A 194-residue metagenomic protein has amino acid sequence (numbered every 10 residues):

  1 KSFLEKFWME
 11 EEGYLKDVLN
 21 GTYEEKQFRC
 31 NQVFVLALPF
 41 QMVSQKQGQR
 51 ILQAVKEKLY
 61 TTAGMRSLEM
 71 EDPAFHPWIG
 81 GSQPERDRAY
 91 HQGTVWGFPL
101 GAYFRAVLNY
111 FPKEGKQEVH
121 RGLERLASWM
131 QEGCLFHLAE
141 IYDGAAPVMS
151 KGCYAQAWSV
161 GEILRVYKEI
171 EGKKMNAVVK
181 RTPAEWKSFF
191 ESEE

Functional and structural regions predicted by a protein language model:
K1, P39-Q53, V107-R121, K168-K180: Structural helix-adjacent loops and short alpha-helical linkers that scaffold large soluble proteins
K1-I79, S128-V160, F190-E191: Catalytic cores of carbohydrate-active enzymes
K26-R29, Q45-Q49, G93-G101, K113-H120 (+1 more regions): Conserved structured core elements
L52, K56, D87, F104-R105 (+4 more regions): Generic hydrophobic alpha-helical scaffold/packing signal
A74-G115, L164-R165: C-terminal substrate/ligand-recognition segments
F98-A102, E118-R125, G133-H137, W158 (+1 more regions): Short amphipathic alpha-helical segments
A106, Y110-K113, R125-F136, I141-A145 (+2 more regions): Hydrophobic alpha-helical segments
V160-E194: Terminal, non-catalytic domain-edge segments
